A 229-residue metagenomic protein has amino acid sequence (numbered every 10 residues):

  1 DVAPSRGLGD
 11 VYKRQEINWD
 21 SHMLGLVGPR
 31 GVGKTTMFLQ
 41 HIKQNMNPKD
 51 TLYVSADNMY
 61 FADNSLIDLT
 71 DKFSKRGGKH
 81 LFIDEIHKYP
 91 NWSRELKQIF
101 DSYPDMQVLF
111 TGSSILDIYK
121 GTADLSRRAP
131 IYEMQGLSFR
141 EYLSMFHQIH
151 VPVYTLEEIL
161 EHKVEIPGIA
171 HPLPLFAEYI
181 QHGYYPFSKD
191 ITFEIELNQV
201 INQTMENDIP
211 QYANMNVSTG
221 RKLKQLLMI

Functional and structural regions predicted by a protein language model:
D1-Y12: Single conserved hydrophobic/aromatic residue that forms the stacking wall/gate of nucleotide- or nucleobase-binding
L26: Hydrophobic anchor at the beta1->P-loop junction of P-loop NTPases
R30-G31: Walker A (P-loop) phosphate-binding loop of P-loop NTPases
K34-T35: Conserved lysine of the Walker
K49-G77: Short glycine-rich substrate-engagement loop in P-loop NTPases that contacts/grips substrate
Q107-S113: Structural recognition of the conserved hydrophobic beta-strand(s) that form the central parallel beta-sheet of P-loop
L116-P130, F146-H147: Short regulatory helix/loop adjacent to the ATP-binding pocket of P-loop NTPases
S144-I229: Interdomain hinge/linker elements that couple catalytic modules in large macromolecular machines
